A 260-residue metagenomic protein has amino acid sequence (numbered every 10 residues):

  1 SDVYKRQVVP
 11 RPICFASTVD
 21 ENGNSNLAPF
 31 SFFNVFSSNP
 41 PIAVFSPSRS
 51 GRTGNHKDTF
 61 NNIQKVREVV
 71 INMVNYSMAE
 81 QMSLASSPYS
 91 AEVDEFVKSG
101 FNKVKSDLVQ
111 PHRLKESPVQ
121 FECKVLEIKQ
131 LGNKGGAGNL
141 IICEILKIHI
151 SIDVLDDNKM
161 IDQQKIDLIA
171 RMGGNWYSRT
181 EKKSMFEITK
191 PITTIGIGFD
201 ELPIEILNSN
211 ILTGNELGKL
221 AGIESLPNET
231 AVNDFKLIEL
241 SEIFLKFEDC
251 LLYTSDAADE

Functional and structural regions predicted by a protein language model:
V3-Y4, D256-D259: Short, small-residue-biased leader/transition segments that mark boundaries at the very start of proteins
P10-T18, E68-N72: A short, Trp-centered hydrophobic/proline-enriched beta-strand micro-motif
I13-E21, N26, P111, E127-K129: Active-site and channel-lining beta-strand-loop segments that bind or position nucleotide-derived/phosphorylated
A28-A79, F96-V97: A short mixed-secondary-structure module that forms the rim of ligand-binding clefts
F33-V35, P111, I128, I148: Residue-level recognition of beta-strand microenvironments
V66-G136, I142: Internal, conserved structured core segments that host functional sites
L126-E187: Flexible glycine-rich active-site/ligand-binding loops centered on an Asp-His dyad
A170, G174-N228: Charged, amphipathic alpha-helical linkers/stalks
